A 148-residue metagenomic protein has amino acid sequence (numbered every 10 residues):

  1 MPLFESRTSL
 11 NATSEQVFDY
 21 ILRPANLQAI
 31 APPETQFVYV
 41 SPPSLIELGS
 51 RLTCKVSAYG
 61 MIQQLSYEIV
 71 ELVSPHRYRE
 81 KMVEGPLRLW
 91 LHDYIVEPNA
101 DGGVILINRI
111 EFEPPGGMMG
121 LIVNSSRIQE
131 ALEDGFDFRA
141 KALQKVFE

Functional and structural regions predicted by a protein language model:
M1-E47: Hydrophobic ligand-binding cavity/cleft-lining segments
L3-E5, I62-S66, R88-H92: Short, surface-exposed coil-to-beta transition loops
L10-A12, A58-G60, F112-G116: Beta-strand elements of well-folded, non-transmembrane domains
S14-E15, V70-P75, I95-I105: A short, structured loop/turn motif at beta-sheet edges
I30, R109, K145-V146: Amphipathic, soluble alpha-helical interaction motifs
V38-E84, I105, F138-V146: Glycine-rich portal/gate segments that line the openings of hydrophobic small-molecule binding cavities
K81-D134: Beta-strand/loop substructures that line and gate deep hydrophobic ligand-binding cavities in soluble
